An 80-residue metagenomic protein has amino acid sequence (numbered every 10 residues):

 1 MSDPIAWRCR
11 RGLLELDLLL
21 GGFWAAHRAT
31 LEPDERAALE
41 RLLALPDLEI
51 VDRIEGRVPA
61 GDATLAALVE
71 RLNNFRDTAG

Functional and structural regions predicted by a protein language model:
M1-G80: Positively charged, polar, low-complexity stretches
